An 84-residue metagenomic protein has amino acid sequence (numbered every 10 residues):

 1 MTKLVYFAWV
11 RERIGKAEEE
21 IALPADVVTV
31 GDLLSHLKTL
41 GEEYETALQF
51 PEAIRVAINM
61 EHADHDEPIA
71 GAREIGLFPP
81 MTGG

Functional and structural regions predicted by a protein language model:
M1-G83: Ubiquitin-like/PB1-type beta-grasp interaction modules and other compact soluble beta-rich domains
